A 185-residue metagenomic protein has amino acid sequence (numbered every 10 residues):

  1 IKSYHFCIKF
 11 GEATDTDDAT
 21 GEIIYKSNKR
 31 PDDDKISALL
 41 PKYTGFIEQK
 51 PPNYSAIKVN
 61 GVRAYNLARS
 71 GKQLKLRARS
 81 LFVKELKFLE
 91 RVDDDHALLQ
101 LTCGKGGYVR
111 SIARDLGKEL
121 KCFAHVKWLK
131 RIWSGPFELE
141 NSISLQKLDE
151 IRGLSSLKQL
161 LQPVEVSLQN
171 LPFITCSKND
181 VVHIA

Functional and structural regions predicted by a protein language model:
K2-E48: Acidic, low-complexity central loop/insert segments
S3, F10, P51-V62: Short, glycine/charge-rich beta-strand/loop segments that flank catalytic centers and engage negatively charged groups
Y4-D18, K75-R79, A113, C122-W128: Short, acidic (Asp/Glu-rich) active-site segment that either coordinates a divalent metal cofactor
F6, G61, I112, I184: Residue-level signal for inorganic ion chemistry
C7, D34-A38, H96, Q100 (+1 more regions): Accessory RNA 3′-end/elbow-binding domains used by RNA modification enzymes
I8-F10, K58, R69, E85-E90 (+2 more regions): Short, structured patches in soluble enzyme cores that scaffold and shape functional sites
S55, V59-K84: Extended alpha-helical targeting/anchoring segments, especially N-terminal organellar/secretory targeting helices
Q73-K121: The conserved catalytic core of RNA pseudouridine synthases
